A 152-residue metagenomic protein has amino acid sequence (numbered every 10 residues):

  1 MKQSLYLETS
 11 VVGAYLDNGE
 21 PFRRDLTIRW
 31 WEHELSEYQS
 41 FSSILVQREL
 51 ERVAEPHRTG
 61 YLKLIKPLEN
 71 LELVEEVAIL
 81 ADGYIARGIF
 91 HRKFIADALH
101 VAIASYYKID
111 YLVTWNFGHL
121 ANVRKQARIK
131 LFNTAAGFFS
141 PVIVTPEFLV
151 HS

Functional and structural regions predicted by a protein language model:
M1-S42, E49-L62, L68, A86-R92 (+2 more regions): Short, well-structured N-terminal submotif of metal-dependent ribonuclease cores
T9, I44, W115-F117: Short secondary-structure boundary segments
Y38, L68, D110, F139-P141: A structural micro-motif
F41, L71-E72, V142-V144: General small-molecule cofactor/ligand-binding pocket signal
N70-R128, E147-V150: Active-site neighborhoods of divalent-metal-dependent phosphate/nucleic-acid chemistry enzymes
F132: Short beta-strand->loop
G137-S152: Short, C-terminally biased terminal segments at protein or domain edges
